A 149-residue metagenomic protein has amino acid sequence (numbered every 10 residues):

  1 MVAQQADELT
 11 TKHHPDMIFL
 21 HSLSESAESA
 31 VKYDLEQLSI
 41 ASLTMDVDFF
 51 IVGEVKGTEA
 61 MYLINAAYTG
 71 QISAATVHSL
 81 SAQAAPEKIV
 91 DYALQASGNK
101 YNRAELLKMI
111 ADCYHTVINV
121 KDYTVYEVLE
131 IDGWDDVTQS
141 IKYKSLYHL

Functional and structural regions predicted by a protein language model:
M1-A111: Switch/coupling sub-region of P-loop NTPases
A111-L149: Conserved P-loop NTPase
